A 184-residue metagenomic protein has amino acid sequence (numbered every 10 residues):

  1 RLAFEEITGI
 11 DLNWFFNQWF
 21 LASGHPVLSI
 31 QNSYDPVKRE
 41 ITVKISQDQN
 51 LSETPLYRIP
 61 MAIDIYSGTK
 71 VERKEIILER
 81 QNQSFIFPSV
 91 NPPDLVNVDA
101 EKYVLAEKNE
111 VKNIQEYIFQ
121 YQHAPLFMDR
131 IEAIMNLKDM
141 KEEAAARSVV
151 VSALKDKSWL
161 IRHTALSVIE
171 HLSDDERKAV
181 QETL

Functional and structural regions predicted by a protein language model:
R1-E182: Non-catalytic accessory/interaction domains
